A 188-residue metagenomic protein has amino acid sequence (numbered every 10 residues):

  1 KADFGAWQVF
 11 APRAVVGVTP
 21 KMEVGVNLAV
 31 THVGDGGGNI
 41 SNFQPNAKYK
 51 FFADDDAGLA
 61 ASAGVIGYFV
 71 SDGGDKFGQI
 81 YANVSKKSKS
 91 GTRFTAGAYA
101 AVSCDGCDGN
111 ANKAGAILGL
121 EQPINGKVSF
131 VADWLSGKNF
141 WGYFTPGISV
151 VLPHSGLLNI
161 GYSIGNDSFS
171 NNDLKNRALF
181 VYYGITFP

Functional and structural regions predicted by a protein language model:
K1-T92, A96-G106, P123-S129, D133-L135 (+1 more regions): Transmembrane beta-barrel domains of Gram-negative outer membranes and organellar outer membranes
G119: Active-site rim beta-loop-alpha module in soluble metabolic enzymes
